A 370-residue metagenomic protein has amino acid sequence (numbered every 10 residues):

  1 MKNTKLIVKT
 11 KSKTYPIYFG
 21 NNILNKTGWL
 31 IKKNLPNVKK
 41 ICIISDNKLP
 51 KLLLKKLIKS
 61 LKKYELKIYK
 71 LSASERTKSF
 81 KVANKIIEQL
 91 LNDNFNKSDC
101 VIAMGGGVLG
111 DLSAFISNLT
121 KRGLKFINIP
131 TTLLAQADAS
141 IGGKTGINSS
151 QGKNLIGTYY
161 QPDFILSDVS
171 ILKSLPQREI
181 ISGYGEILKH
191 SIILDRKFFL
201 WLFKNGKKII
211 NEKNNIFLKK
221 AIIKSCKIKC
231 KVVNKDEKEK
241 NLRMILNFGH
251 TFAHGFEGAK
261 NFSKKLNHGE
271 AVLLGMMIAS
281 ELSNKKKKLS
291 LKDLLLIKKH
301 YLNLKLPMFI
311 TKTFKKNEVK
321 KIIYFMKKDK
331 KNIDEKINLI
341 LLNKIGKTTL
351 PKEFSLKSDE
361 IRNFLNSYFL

Functional and structural regions predicted by a protein language model:
M1-C100: ATP/NTP phosphate-donor binding region
K9, Y18, F115-K207: A glycine/threonine-rich phosphate-anchoring loop and its flanking beta-alpha core in nucleotide/phosphate-binding
T14, K288-L370: C-terminal charged capping/lid subdomain of soluble metabolic enzymes
A73-S74, M104-G106, F248-G249: Glycine-rich beta-strand-to-loop/alpha-helix junction loops that act as flexible
D93, Y160-P162, Y184, K292-L295 (+1 more regions): Nucleotide-activated sugar donor-binding and catalytic core shared by glycosyltransferases and related lipid-linked
V108-F115, Q136, G255: Short glycine/serine/threonine-rich phosphate/pyrophosphate-binding segments that cradle anionic phosphate groups
K204-N317: Active-site segments that bind and position negatively charged phosphate/pyrophosphate groups
